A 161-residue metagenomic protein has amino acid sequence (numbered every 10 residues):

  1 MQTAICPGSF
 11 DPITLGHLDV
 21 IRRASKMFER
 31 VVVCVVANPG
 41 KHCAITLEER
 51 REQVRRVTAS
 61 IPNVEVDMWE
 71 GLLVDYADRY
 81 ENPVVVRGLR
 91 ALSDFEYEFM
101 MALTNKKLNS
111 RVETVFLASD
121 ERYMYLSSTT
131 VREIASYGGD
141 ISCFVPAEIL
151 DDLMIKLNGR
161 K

Functional and structural regions predicted by a protein language model:
M1-K161: Nucleotidyltransferase catalytic core that binds NTPs
